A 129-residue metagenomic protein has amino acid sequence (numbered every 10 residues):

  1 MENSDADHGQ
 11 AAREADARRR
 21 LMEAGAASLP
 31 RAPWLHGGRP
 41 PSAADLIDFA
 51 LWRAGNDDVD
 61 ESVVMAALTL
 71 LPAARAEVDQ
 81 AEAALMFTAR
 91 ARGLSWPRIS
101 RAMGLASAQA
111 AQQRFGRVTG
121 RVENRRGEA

Functional and structural regions predicted by a protein language model:
M1-D58: General nucleic-acid-binding
N3-Q10, V59-A81, E128: Short, Lys/Arg-enriched anionic-surface-contact patches
A17-G25, A73-A81, V118: Charged, low-complexity, helix-prone segments enriched in Lys/Glu/Asp/Gln
S42-D45, A66-T69, R98: Amphipathic alpha-helical interaction segments
A84-L85: Pre-recognition alpha-helix immediately N-terminal to the DNA-recognition helix within helix-turn-helix or winged-helix
T88-A89: Short alpha-helical segment immediately N-terminal to, or the first helix within, an HTH/HTH-like DNA-binding domain
R92-A129: Short, Lys/Arg-rich amphipathic alpha-helical interaction segments that bind nucleic acids or acidic protein surfaces
